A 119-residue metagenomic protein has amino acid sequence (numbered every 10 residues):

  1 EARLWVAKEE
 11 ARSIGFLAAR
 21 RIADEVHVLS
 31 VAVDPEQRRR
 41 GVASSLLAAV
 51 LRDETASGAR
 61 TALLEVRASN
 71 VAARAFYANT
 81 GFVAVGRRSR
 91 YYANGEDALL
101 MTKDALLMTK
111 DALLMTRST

Functional and structural regions predicted by a protein language model:
E1-R40, S44-S57, G86, D104-A105 (+1 more regions): Acetyl-CoA-dependent GNAT
I22, L63-E65, V83-L99, M115: Conserved catalytic-core motifs of GNAT/GCN5-like acyltransferases
V33, R67-A68: Short amphipathic helical patch at the helix-1/turn junction of helix-turn-helix
L47, S69-A73, R90-G95: Short glycine/proline-centered loop/turn elements that form peptide/ligand docking sites
Y77, F82, M101: Conserved active-site tyrosine of GNAT-family acetyltransferases
L106-T116: Long, intrinsically disordered low-complexity tandem-repeat segments
